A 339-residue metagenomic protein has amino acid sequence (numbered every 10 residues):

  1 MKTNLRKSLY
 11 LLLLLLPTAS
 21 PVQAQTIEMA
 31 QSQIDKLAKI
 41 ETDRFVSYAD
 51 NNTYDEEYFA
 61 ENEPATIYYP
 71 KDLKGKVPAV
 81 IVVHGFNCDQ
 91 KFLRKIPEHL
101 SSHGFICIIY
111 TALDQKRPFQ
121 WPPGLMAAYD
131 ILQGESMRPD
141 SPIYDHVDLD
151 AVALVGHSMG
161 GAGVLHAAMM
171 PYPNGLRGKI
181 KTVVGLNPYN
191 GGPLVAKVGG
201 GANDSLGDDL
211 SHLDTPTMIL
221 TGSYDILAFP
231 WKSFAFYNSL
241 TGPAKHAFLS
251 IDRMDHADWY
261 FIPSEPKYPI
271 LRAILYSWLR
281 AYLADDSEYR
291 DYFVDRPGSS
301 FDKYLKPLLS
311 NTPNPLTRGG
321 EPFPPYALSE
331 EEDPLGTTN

Functional and structural regions predicted by a protein language model:
M1-L9: Bacterial N-terminal signal peptides that target proteins for export
Q25-G75: N-terminal cap/lid segment of alpha/beta-hydrolase-fold proteins
G75, F119-A162, M170-P171: Gly/Ser-rich "nucleophile elbow"/oxyanion-hole loop immediately N-terminal to the catalytic nucleophile in hydrolases
K76-G85: Short beta-strand element of the alpha/beta-hydrolase
K91-Y110: Short amphipathic alpha-helix adjacent to the substrate-entry channel of hydrolases
L113-Q115, D252-A257: Histidine-bearing beta->alpha loop at or near hydrolase active sites
L176-D255: The feature captures the conserved acid-bearing segment of alpha/beta-hydrolase catalytic domains
A244, R253-D255, F261-N339: Alpha/beta-hydrolase-fold serine-hydrolase catalytic core, especially in secreted/extracellular enzymes
